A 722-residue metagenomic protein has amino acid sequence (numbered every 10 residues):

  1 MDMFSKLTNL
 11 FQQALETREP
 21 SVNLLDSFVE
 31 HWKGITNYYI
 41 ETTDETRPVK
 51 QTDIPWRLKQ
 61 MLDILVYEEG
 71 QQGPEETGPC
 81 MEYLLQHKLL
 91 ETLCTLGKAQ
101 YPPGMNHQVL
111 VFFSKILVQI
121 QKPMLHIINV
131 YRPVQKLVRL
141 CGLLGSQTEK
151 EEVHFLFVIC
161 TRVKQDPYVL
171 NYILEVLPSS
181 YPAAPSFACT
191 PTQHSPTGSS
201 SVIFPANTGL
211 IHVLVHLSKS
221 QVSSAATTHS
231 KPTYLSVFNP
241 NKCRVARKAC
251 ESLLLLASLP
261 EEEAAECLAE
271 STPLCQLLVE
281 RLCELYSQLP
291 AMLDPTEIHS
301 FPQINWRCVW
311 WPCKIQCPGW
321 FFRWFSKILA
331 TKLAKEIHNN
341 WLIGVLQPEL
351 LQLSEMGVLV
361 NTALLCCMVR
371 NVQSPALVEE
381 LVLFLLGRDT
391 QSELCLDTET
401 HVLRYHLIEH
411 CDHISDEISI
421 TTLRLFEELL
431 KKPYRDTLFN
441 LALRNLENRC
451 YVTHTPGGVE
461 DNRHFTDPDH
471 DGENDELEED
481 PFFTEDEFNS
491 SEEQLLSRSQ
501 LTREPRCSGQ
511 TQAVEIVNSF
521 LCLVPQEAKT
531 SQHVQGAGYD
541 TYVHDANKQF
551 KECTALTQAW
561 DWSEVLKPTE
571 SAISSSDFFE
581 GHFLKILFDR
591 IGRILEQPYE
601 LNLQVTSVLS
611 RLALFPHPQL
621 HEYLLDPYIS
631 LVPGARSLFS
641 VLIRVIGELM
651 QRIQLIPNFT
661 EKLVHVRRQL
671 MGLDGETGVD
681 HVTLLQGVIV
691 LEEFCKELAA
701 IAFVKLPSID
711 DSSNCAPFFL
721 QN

Functional and structural regions predicted by a protein language model:
D2-C283, S287-E297, C308-W311, S326-N339 (+8 more regions): Elongated alpha-helical scaffolds that mediate protein-protein interactions in large eukaryotic proteins, primarily
F28, T52, P302, L556-Q558: Acidic, low-complexity intrinsically disordered regions
P74-E75, L210-V213, T233-Y234, S300-Q303 (+2 more regions): Short linear interaction motifs
C313, C317-F321: Extended catalytic-interface subdomain
W324-N722: Eukaryotic scaffolding regions of large macromolecular assemblies
